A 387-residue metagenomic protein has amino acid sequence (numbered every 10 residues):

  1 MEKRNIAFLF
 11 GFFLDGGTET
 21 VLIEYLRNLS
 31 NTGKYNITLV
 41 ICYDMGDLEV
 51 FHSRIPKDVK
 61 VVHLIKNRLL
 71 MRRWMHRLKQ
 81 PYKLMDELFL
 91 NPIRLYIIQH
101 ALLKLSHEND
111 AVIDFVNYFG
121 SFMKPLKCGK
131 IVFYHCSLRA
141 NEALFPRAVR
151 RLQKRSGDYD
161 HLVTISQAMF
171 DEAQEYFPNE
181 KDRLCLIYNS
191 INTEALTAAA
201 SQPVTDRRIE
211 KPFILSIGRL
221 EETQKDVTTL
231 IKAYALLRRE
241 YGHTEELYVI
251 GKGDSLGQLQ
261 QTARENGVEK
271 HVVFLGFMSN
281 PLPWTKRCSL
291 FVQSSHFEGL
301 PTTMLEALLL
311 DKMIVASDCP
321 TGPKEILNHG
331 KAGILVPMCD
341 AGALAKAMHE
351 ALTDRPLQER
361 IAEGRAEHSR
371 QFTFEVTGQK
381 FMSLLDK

Functional and structural regions predicted by a protein language model:
F8-G16, L26-N28, T32-M85, M169 (+2 more regions): N-terminal strand-loop element at the rim of the active site of nucleotide-sugar-dependent glycosyltransferases
E19-E24, P212, S216-L236, D254-Q260 (+1 more regions): A conserved mid-protein helix/loop that constitutes part of the nucleotide-sugar donor-binding site
K60, Q260-G276: Nucleotide-activated donor-binding/catalytic signature segment of Leloir-type glycosyltransferases, i.e., the conserved
Q99-S106, L144-T164: Membrane-proximal helix-turn-helix segments that form the acceptor-binding/catalytic region of lipid-linked
S121-M123, Y159-L184, I191: A short, active-site helix/loop in glycosyltransferases that binds the activated sugar's phosphate group
F277, H296: Aromatic "clamp/platform" in nucleotide-sugar-dependent glycosyltransferases that forms part of the donor/acceptor
M313-S317: Short hydrophobic beta-strand element within catalytic cores of glycosyltransferases and related nucleotide-activated
N328-G330, I334-A341, H349-P356: Conserved acidic donor-binding segment of nucleotide-sugar-dependent glycosyltransferases
